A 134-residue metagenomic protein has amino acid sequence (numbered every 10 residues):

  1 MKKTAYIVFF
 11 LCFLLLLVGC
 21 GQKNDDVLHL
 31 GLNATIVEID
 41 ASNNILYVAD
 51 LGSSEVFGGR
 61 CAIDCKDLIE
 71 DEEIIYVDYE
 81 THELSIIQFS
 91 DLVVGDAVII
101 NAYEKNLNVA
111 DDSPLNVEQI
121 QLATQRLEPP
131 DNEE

Functional and structural regions predicted by a protein language model:
M1-N24: Sec-dependent N-terminal signal peptides of Gram-positive bacterial secreted proteins and lipoproteins
K2-T4, I45, I74-V77, N101: Intrinsically disordered, low-complexity segments enriched in small/polar residues
T4-Y6, L15, R60, K66 (+3 more regions): Low-complexity, intrinsically disordered short peptide segments enriched in small/polar/basic residues
C20-S54, L84-E134: Short, flexible, surface-exposed loop segments at domain boundaries
N44-D71: OB-fold (S1/OB) nucleic-acid-binding surfaces
R60-I63, Y76-D78, S113-L115, N132: Surface-exposed beta-strand edges and their flanking turn/coil or helix-capping segments
E70-D91: N-terminal post-signal-peptidase region of extra-cytosolic proteins
